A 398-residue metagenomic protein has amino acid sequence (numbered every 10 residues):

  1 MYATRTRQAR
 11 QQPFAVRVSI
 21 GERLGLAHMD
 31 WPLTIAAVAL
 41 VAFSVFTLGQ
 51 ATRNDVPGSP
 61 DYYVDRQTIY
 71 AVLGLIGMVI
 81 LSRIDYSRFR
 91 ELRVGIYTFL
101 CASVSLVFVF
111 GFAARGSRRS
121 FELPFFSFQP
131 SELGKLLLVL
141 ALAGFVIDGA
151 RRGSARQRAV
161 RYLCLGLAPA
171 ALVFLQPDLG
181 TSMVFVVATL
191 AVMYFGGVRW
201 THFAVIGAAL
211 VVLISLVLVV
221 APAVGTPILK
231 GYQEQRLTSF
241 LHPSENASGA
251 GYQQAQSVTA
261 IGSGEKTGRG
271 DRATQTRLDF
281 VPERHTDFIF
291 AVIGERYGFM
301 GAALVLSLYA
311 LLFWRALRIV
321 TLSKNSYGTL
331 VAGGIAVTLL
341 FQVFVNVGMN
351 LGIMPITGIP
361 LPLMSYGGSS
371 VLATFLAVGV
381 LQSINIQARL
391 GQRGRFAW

Functional and structural regions predicted by a protein language model:
M1-I20, Q342-W398: A juxtamembrane structural motif centered on a specific transmembrane helix
M1-L48, Q67-T68: N-terminal transmembrane signal-anchor/hairpin module of polytopic inner-membrane proteins
T34-Q50, N54-Q253, A291-L351, L376-V380 (+1 more regions): Hydrophobic alpha-helical transmembrane segments of multi-pass inner membrane proteins, especially in bacterial systems
D85, H285, G367-G368: A generic "binding-loop/recognition-motif" signal
P124-G134, L175-P177, T181, E265 (+2 more regions): Glycine/serine-rich anion-binding loops at beta->alpha junctions that coordinate negatively charged ligand groups
G262-M300, Y327: Long extracytoplasmic/lumenal interhelical loops at the membrane interface of multi-pass membrane proteins
